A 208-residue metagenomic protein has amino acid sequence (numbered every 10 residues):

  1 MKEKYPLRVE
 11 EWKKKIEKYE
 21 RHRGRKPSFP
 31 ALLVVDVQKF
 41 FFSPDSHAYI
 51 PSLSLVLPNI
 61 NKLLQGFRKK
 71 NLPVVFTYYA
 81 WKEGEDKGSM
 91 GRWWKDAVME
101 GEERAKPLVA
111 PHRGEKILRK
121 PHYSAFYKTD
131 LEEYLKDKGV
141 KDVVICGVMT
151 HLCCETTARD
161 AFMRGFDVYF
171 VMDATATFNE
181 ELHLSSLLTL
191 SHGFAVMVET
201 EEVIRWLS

Functional and structural regions predicted by a protein language model:
M1-R113, S208: Active-site acidic carboxylates
K69-L72, G139, G165: Glycine-centered short loops/turns at secondary-structure junctions
E100-V148: Internal catalytic-core helix/loop-beta-alpha segment that presents or stabilizes conserved functional determinants
V144-G147, D167-E180: A short glycine-rich beta-strand->turn/loop micro-motif centered on a GG-aromatic cluster
H151-T157: Short glycine/serine/threonine-rich phosphate/pyrophosphate-binding segments that cradle anionic phosphate groups
N179-S191: Active-site-proximal loop->helix
V196-S208: A charged, well-structured terminal subsegment
